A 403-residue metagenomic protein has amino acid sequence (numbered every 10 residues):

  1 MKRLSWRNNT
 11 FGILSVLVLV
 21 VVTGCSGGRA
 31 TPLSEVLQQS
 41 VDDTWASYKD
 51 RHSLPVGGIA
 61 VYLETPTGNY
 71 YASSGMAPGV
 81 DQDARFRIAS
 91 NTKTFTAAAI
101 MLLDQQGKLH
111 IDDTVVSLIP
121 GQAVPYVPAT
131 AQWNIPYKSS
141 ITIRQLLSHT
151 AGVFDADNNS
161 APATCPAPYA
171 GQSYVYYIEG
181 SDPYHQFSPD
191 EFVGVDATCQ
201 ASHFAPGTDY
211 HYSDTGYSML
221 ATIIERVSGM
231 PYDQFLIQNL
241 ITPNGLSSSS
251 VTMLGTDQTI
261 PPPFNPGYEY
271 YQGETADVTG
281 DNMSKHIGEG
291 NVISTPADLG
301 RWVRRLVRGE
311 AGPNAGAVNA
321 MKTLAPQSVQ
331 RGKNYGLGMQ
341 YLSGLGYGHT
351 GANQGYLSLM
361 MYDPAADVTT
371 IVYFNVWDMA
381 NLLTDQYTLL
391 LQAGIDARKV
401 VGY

Functional and structural regions predicted by a protein language model:
K2-L14: Bacterial N-terminal signal peptides that target proteins for export
K2-L4, V36, S40-D43, S47-D50 (+5 more regions): First exposed extracellular module after export/assembly in secreted or surface-exposed proteins
S15-L19: Hydrophobic helical h-region of N-terminal Sec-dependent signal peptides in bacterial secretory/periplasmic proteins
V21-G24: C-terminal motif of bacterial Sec signal peptides marking the signal peptidase cleavage site
G27-G75, D83, I237, D277-Y403: Catalytic loop of the DD-peptidase/beta-lactamase superfamily, centered on the K-T-G motif and neighboring
V36, S40-D43, S90, F95-A99 (+10 more regions): Extracytoplasmic/secreted proteins, especially bacterial periplasmic and envelope-associated proteins
H52-G57, A77-Q145, F204-S213, I287-G290 (+1 more regions): Short active-site loop at a secondary-structure junction that contains or immediately precedes the catalytic residue(s)
V127-G346, T350-A352: Short, surface-exposed loop or secondary-structure junction motifs that flank catalytic or metal-binding residues
